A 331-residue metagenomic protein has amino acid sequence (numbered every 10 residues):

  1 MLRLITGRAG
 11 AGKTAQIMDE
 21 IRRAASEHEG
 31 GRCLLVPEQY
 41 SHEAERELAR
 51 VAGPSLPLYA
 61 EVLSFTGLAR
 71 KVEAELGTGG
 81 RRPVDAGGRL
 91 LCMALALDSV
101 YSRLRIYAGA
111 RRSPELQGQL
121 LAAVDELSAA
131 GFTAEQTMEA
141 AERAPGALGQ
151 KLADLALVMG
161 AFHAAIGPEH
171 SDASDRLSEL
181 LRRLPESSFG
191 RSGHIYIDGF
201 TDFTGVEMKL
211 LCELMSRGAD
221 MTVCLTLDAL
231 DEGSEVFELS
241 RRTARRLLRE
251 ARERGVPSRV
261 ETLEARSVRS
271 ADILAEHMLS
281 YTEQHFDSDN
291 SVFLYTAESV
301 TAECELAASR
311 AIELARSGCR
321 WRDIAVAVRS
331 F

Functional and structural regions predicted by a protein language model:
M1-E47, S187-S192, Y196, T201-F331: Conserved motor-region signature of P-loop NTPase helicases/translocases
M1-L4, S99-G199, V206, D231-E235 (+1 more regions): Accessory N-terminal region flanking or inserted into the helicase ATPase core in nucleic-acid motor proteins
H28-G146: Conserved P-loop NTPase-based nucleic-acid remodeling module centered on helicase motor cores
E38, Y59, D172-D175, V326: N-terminal low-hydrophobic presequence detector
H42, R46, L63-T66, R70 (+10 more regions): Non-catalytic, well-ordered alpha-helical scaffold segments
A69, P83-M93, P114-G118, A141-P145 (+7 more regions): Short, surface-exposed, charged/polar-biased interaction segments
A74, T78, A164-P168, E313: General structural signal for alpha-helix termini and helix-helix connectors
